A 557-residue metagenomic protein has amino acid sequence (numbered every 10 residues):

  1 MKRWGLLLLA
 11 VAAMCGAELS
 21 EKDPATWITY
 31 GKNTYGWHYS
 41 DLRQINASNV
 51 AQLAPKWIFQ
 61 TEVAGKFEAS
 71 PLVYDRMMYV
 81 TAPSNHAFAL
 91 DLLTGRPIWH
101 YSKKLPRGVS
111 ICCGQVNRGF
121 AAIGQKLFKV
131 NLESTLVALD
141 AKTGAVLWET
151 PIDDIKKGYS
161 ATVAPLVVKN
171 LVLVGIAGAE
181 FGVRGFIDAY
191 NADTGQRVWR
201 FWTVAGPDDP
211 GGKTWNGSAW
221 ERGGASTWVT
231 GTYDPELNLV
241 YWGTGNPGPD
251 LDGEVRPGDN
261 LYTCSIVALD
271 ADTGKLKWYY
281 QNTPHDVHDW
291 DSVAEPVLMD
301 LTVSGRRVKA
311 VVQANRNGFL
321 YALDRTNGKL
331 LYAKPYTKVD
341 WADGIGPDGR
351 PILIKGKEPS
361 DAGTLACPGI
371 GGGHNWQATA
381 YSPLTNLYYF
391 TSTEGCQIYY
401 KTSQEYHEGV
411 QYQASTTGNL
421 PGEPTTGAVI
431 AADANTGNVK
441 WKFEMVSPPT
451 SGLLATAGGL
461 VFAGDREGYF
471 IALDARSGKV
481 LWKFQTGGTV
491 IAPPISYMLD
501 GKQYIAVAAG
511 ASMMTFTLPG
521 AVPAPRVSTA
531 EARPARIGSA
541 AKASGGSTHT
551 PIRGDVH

Functional and structural regions predicted by a protein language model:
E18-P55, T203-P210, L353-I354, G418-N419 (+1 more regions): Blade/loop signatures of beta-propeller domains
L19, N327-K329, A333-G371, A378-V446 (+1 more regions): Extracellular/periplasmic ectodomains of large secreted or surface enzymes and adhesion receptors
P24-G31, K66-H86, S110-T135, S160-F181 (+8 more regions): Repeat-blade elements of multi-bladed beta-propeller folds
G36, L42-D153, A455-T456: N-terminal cofactor/phosphate-binding cores enriched in small/glycine residues, especially glycine-rich loops such as
F59-S70, H100-A121, E149-A164, F181 (+10 more regions): Extracytoplasmic beta-rich repeat domains
H86-F88, T135-V137, F186-D188, S265-V267 (+4 more regions): A short loop-to-beta-strand structural motif that recurs across blades of beta-propeller domains
L139-G144, G185-R197, R256-K275, L323-G328 (+1 more regions): Beta-propeller blade signature
D300, S392-E394, P421-K479: Loop/turn-rich, solvent-exposed surfaces of beta-rich toroidal or solenoidal domains
